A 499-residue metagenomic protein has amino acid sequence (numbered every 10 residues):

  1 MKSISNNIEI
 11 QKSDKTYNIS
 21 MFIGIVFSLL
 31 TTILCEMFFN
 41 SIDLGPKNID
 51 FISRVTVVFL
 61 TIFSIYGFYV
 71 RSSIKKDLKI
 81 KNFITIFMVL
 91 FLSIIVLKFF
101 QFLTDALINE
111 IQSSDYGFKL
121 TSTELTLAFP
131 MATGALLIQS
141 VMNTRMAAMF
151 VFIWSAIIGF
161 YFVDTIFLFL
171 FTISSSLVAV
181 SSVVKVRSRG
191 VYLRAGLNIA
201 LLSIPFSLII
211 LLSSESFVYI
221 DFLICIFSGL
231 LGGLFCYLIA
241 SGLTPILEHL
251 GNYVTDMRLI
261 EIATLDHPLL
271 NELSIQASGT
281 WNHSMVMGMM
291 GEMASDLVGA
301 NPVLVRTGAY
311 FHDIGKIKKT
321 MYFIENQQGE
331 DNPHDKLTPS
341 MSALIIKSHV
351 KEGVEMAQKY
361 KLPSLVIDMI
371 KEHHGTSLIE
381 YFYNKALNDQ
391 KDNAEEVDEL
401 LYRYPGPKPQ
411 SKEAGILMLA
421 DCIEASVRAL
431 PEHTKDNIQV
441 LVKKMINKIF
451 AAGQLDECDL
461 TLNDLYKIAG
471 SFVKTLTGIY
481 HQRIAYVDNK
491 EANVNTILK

Functional and structural regions predicted by a protein language model:
M1-G67, H433, I446: Extended, domain-scale alpha-helical bundle/helix-rich regions
S3, S114-D115, Y253-N271, D313: Juxtamembrane inter-helical linkers in multi-pass membrane proteins
S13-I19, L34-N40, L60-L107, G134-T144 (+1 more regions): Short helix-perturbing small/polar motifs within transmembrane alpha-helices
N48-L60, S113-A128, V163-T172: Structural signature of hydrophobic alpha-helical transmembrane segments
I65, Y69, I210-E215, Y237-I260: Juxtamembrane or sensor-core-proximal signal-transducing alpha helices that couple sensory domains to cytosolic
G196, F217-F235, V305: Structural signal for the N-terminal portions of transmembrane helices and their immediately preceding loop/interface
S203-I204, I224-H249: Alpha-helical membrane-embedded segments
L265-T434, K448-A452: Divalent metal-dependent catalytic cores for phosphoryl transfer on phosphate-bearing substrates
